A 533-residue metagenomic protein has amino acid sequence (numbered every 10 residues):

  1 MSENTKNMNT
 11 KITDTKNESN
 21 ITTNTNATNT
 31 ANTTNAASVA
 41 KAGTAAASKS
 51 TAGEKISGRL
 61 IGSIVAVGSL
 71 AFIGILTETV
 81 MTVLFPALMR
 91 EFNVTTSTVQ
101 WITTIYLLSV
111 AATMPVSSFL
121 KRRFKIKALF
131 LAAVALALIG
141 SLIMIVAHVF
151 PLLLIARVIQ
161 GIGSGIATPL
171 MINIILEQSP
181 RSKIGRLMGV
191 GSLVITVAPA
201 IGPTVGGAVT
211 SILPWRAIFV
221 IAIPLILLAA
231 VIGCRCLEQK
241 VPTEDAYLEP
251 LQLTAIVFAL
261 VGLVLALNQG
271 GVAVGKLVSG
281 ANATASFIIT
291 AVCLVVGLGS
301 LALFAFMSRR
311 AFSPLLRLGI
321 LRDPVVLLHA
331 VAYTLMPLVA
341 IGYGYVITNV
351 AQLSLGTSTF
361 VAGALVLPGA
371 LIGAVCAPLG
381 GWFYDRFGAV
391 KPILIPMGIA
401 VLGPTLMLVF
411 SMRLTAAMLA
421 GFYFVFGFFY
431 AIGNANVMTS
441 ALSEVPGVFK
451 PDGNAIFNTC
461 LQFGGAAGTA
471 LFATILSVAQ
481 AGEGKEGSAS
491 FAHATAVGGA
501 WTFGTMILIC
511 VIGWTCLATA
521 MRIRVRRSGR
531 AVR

Functional and structural regions predicted by a protein language model:
M1-T22, N26-I75, R90: Cytosolic juxtamembrane N-terminal segment immediately preceding the first transmembrane helix of multi-pass
L60-L76, M81-F85, F92-A111, P115-S118 (+10 more regions): 12-transmembrane solute porter fold
L107, M114-L251: Helix-loop-helix hairpins in multi-pass membrane proteins, especially solute transporters
I145-L152, C234-L237, L267-A273, A305-R309 (+3 more regions): Transmembrane helix-loop junctions and nearby membrane-interface residues
R181-K183, G447-F449, G487: Transmembrane-helix boundary and interhelical linker motifs in polytopic inner-membrane proteins
I212-A332: Hydrophobic transmembrane-helix bundles of small-molecule transporters
E244, R526-R533: Short, charged juxtamembrane terminal tails flanking transmembrane helices
